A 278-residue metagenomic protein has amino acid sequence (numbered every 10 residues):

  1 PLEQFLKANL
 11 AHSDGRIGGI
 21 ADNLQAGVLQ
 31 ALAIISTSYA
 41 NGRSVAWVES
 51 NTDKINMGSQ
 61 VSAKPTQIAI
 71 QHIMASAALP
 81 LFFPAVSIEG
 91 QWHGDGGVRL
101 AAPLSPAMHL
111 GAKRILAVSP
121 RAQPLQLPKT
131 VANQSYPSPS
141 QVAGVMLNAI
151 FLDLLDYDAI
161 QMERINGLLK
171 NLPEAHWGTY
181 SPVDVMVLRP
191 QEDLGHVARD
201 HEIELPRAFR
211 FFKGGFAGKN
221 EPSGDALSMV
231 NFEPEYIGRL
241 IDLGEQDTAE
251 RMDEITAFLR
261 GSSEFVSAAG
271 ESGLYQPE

Functional and structural regions predicted by a protein language model:
P1-E278: Patatin-like phospholipase
